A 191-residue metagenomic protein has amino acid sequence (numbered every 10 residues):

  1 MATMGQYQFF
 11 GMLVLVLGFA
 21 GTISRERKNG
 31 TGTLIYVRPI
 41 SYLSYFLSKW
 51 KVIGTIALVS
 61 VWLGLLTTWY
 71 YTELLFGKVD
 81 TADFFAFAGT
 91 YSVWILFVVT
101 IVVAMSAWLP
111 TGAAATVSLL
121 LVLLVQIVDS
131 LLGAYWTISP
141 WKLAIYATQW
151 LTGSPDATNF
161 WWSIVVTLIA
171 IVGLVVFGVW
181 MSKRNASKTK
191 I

Functional and structural regions predicted by a protein language model:
M1-A2, A115-I191: Terminal transmembrane helical anchor/hairpin motif
M1-T22, F46-L119, Q149-L168: Secretory targeting signals
T22-G54: Helix-loop-helix units of permease transmembrane domains in multi-pass membrane transporters, especially ABC
R25, N29, T72, F76 (+2 more regions): Perimembrane helix-loop junctions in membrane proteins
I40, T111-G112, V172: Conformational gate/switch positions in structured elements
